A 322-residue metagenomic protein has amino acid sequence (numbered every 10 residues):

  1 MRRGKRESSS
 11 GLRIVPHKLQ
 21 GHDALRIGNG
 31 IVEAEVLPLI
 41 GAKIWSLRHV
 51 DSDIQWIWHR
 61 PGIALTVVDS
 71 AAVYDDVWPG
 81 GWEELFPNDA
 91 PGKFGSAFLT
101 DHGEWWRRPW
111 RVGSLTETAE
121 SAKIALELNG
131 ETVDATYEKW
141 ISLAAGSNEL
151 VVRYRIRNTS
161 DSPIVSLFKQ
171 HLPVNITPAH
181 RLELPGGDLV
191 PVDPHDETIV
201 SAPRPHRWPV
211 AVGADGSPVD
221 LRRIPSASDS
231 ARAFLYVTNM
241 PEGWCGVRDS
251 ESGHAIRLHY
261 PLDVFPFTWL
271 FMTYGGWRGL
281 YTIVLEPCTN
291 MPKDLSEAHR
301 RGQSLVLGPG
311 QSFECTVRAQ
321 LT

Functional and structural regions predicted by a protein language model:
M1-V151, T159-V165, H171-T322: Surface-exposed acidic/polar loop and edge beta-strand patches at domain peripheries
